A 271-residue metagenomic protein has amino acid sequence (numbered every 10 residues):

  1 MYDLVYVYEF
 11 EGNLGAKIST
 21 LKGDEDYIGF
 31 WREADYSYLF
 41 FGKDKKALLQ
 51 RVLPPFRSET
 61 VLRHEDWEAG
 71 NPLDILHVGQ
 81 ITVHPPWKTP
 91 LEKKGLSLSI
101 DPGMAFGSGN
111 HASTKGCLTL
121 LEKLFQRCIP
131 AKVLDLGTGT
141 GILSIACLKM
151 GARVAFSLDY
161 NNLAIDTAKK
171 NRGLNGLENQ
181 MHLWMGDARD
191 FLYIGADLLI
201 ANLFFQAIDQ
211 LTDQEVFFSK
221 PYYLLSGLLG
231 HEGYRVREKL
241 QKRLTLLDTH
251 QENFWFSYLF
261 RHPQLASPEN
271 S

Functional and structural regions predicted by a protein language model:
M1-L4, Y8, W31-S37, E238 (+2 more regions): SAM/dcSAM-binding transferase cores
Y2-L91: N-terminal auxiliary segments of SAM/dcSAM-dependent transferases
F56-E59, A155, M181, L247: Hydrophobic anchor at the start of a short beta-strand that flanks the dinucleotide cofactor-binding loop
E68-R127: SAM-dependent Rossmann-like transferase core, predominantly class I methyltransferases with a strong bias toward
G79, K94, R153, L177-M181 (+1 more regions): A short helix-to-beta-strand connector/capping loop
L96, K132, D197-L198: Structural motif
N110-D187: Conserved SAM/SAH cofactor-binding pocket of Class I
Y160-N270: S-adenosylmethionine
